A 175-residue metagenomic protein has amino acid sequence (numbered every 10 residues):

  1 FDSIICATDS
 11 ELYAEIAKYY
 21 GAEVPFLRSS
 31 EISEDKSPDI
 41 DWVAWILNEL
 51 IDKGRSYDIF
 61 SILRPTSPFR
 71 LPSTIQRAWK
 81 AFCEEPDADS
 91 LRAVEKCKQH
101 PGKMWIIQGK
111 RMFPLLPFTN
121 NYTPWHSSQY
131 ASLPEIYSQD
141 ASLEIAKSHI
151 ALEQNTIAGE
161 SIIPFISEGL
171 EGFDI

Functional and structural regions predicted by a protein language model:
F1, R55-Y57, E85-A88: Short, high-confidence coil segments that cap the C-terminus of an alpha-helix and link into the following beta-strand
F1-I5, D89, L170-E171: Short active-site oxyanion
I5, E11-S61, F69-K80: Short phosphate-binding loop-to-helix
C6, I62, S90-R92, P164: Structural beta-sheet core signal
E31-D35, Q99-H100, L170-F173: A short acidic, often aromatic-flanked loop/helix-cap motif at beta-alpha or helix-coil junctions that lines enzyme
D41, P68-E160: Conserved core of the sugar-phosphate nucleotidyltransferase
I163-I166, F173-D174: Conserved active-site beta-strand element of glycosyltransferases/polysaccharide synthases
